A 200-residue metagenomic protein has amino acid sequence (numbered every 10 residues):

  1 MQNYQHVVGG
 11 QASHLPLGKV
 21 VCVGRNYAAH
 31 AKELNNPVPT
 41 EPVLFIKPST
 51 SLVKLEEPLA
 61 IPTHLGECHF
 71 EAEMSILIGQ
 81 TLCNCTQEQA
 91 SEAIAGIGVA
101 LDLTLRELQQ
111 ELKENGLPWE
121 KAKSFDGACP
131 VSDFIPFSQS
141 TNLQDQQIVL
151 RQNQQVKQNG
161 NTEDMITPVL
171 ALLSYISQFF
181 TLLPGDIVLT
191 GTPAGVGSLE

Functional and structural regions predicted by a protein language model:
M1-A95: Extended, compositionally biased flexible segments
Q2-L15, N26, H30, N36-V38 (+2 more regions): Catalytic-pocket segment enriched in acidic/His residues
